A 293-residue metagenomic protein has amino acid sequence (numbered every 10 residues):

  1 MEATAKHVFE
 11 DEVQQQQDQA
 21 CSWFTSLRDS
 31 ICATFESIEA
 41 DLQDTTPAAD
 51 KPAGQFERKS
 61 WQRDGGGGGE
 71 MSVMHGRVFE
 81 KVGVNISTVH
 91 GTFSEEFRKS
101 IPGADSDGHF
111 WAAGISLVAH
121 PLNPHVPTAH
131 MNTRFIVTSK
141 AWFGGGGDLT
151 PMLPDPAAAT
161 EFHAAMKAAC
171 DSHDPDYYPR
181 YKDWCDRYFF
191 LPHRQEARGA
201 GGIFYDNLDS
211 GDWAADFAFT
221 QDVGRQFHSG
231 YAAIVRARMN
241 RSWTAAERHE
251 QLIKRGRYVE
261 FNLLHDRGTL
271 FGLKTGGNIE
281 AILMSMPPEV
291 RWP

Functional and structural regions predicted by a protein language model:
E2-E12: Short, charged/polar, low-complexity loop and linker segments that flank or interrupt alpha-helical bundles
E12-P102, L208, D212-L264: Gly/Pro-rich turn-and-neighbor structural signature
Q16, P121-N123, V137-S139, L149-P156 (+2 more regions): A generic structural motif
G68-G145: Internal mixed beta-strand/loop scaffold within catalytic domains of large alpha/beta enzymes
W111-A113, A141-T150, E196-A214, Y258-E260: Glycine-rich, often proline-containing surface loops adjacent to acidic residues and nearby aromatics that form
S139-D183: Compact, glycine/acidic-enriched structural inserts
A169-F219, A233-R236: Long, charged, mostly alpha-helical binding arms that flank functional sites
T269-P293: Long, contiguous binding/interaction regions
